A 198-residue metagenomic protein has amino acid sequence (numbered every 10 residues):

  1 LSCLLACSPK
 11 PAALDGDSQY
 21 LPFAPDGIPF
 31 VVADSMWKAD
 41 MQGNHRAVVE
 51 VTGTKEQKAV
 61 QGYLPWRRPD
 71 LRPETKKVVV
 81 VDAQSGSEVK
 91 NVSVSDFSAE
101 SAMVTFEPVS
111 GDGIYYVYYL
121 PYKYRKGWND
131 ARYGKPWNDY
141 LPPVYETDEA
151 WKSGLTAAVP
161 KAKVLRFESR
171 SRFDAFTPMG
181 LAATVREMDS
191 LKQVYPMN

Functional and structural regions predicted by a protein language model:
L5-A6: C-terminal motif of bacterial Sec signal peptides marking the signal peptidase cleavage site
P9: Cysteine-cluster motifs in flexible loop/terminal segments that predominantly coordinate metals
A13-N198: Alpha-mannosidase-like glycoside hydrolase catalytic domains involved in N-glycan trimming, generalizing to other
